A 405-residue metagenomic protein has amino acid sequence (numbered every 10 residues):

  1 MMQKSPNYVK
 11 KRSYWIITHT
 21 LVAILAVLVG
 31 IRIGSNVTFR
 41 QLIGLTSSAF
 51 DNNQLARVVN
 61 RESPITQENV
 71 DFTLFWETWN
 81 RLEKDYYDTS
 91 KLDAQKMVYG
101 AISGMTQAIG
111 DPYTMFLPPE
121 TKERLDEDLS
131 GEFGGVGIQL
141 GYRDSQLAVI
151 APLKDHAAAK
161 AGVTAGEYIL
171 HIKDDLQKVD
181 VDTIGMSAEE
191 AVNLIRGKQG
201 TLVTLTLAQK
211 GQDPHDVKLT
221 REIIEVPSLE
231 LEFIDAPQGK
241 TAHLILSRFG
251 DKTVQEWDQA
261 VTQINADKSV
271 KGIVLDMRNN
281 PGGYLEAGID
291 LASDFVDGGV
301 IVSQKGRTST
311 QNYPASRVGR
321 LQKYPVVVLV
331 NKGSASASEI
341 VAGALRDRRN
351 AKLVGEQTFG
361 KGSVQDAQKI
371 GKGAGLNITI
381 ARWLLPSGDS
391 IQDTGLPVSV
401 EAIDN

Functional and structural regions predicted by a protein language model:
M2-Y113, S145, D267-K268: Terminal targeting/pro-maturation regions of precursor/exported proteins
E83-A151, G200-T204, A208-L231: Extended, small/polar residue-biased N-terminal targeting/export presequences and adjacent propeptide/linker tracts
S90, A159, T164-A165, K173 (+1 more regions): Cleft-lining beta-strand/loop regions that shape enzyme active-site pockets
A108, S390-N405: Conserved functional hotspot residues or short segments at active or partner-binding sites across diverse domains
G131-V181, A381-R382: PDZ/PDZ-like domain segments forming the peptide/carboxylate-binding groove, activating on the N-terminal beta-strands
L170-H171, N377, Q392: Hydrophobic beta-strand signal
S336, P386-I391: Metal-dependent DNA phosphodiester-chemistry modules and their immediately adjacent helices/loops in DNA-processing
K372-A381: Short acidic, Pro/Gly- and aromatic-enriched capping/linker segments at domain boundaries
